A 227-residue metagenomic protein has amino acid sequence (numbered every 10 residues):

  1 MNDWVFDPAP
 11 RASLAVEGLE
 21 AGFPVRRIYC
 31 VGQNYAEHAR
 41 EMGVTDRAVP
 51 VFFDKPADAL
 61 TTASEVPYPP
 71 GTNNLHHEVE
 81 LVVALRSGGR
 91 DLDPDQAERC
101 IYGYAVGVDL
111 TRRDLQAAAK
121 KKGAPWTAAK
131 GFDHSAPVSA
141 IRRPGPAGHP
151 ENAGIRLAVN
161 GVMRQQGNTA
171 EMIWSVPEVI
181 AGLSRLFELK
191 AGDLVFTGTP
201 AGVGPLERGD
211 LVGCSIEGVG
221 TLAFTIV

Functional and structural regions predicted by a protein language model:
M1-Y102: Extended, compositionally biased flexible segments
N2-F23, H38, V44-D46, R113-V227: Catalytic-pocket segment enriched in acidic/His residues
C30, F53-K55, H77, V106 (+3 more regions): General beta-strand structural signal in soluble alpha/beta enzymes
V49, V79-L81, Y102-V106, H134-A136 (+1 more regions): Generic beta-strand structural signal
